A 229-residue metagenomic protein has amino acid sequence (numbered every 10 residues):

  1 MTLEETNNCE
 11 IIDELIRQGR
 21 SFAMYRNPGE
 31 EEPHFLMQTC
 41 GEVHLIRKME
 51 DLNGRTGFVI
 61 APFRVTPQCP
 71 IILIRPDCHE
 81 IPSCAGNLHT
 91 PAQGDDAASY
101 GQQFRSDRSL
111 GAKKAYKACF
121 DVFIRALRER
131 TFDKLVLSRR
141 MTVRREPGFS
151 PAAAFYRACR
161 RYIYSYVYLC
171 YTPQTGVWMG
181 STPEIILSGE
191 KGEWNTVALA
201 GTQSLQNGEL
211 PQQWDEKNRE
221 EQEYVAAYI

Functional and structural regions predicted by a protein language model:
M1-R47, V143-G148, A152: Short Lys/Arg-enriched alpha/beta "domain-start" segment
R20-N27, D133-L135, S165-C170: A short, Trp-centered hydrophobic/proline-enriched beta-strand micro-motif
Y25-E32, A61-P67, Y171-Q174: Short, flexible beta-strand-to-coil junctions
E32-L36, Q68-P76, H89-T90, V177-G180 (+1 more regions): Short, well-ordered strand-loop elements centered on a beta-strand within folded domains, enriched for acidic residues
M37, N53-T56, V65, I185-I229: Cytosolic ligand/metal-binding cores
T39-V143, E216: Non-catalytic accessory segments adjacent to catalytic cores
F63, R139-M141, T172-Q174, I185 (+1 more regions): Short, flexible loop/turn elements at secondary-structure junctions
P147-G192: SIR2/sirtuin-family catalytic core signature
